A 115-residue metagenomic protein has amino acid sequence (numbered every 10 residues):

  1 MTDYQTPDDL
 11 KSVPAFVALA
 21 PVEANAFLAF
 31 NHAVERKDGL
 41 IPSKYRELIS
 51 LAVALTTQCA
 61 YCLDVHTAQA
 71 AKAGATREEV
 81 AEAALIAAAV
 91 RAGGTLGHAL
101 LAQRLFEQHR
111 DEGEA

Functional and structural regions predicted by a protein language model:
M1-Y45, G97-A115: Acidic, glycine/proline-rich low-complexity segments that act as flexible tails and inter-domain linkers
A24-A26, V65-E79: Iron-sulfur (Fe-S) cluster-binding segments and ferredoxin-like electron-carrier domains, especially [2Fe-2S]
F30, L51, V65, Q69 (+2 more regions): Residues within well-formed alpha-helices
A33, A52, I86-A89: Residues within well-ordered alpha-helical secondary structure of globular protein domains
S43-L48, R77-A84: Alpha-helical scaffolds flanking conserved acidic
I49, V53-V65: Short, thiol/selenol-centered motifs that function as redox-active sites or metal-ligating centers
A81-F106: C-terminal structural segments of small proteins and small subunits
